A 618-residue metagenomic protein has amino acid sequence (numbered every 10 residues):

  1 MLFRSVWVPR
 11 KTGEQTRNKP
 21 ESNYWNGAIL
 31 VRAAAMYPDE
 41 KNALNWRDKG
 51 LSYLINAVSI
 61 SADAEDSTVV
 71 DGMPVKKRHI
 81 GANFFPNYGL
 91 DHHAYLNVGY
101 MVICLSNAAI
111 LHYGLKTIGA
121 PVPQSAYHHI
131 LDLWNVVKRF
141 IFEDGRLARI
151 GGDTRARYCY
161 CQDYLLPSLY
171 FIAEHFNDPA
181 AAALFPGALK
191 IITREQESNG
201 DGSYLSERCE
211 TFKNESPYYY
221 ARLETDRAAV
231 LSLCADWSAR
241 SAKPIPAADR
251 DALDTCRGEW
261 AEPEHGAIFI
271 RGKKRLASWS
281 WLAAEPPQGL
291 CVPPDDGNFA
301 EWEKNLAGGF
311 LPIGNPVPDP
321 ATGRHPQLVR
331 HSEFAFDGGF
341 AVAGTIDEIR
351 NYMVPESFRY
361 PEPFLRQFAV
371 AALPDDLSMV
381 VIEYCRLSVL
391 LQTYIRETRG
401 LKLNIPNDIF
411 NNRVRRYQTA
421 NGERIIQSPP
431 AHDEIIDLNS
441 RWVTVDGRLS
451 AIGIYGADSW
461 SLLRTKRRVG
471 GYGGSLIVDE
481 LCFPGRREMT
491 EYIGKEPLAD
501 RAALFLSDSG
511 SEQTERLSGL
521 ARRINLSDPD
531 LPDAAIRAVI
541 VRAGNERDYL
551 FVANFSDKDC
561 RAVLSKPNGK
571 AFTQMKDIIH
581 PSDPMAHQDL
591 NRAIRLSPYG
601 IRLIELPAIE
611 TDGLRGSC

Functional and structural regions predicted by a protein language model:
S5-Q15, E40, P86-H92, P244-E264 (+2 more regions): Short linear interaction motifs
R17-G27, V31, A35-D132, R139 (+1 more regions): Extended ligand-binding clefts on enzyme/binding-domain cores
G114-S125, E143-N525, N545-L550, S556 (+1 more regions): Extended polysaccharide-engagement surfaces of secreted carbohydrate-active enzymes
Q288-L290, C560-P581: Beta-strand-rich binding/interaction modules
L520-D528, L614, C618: Terminal connector regions
P532-R542, A562: Long, low-complexity intrinsically disordered regulatory regions
I578-I609: Intrinsically disordered, low-complexity Pro/Gly/Ser/Thr-rich segments with frequent PxxP/GP/PP motifs and embedded
